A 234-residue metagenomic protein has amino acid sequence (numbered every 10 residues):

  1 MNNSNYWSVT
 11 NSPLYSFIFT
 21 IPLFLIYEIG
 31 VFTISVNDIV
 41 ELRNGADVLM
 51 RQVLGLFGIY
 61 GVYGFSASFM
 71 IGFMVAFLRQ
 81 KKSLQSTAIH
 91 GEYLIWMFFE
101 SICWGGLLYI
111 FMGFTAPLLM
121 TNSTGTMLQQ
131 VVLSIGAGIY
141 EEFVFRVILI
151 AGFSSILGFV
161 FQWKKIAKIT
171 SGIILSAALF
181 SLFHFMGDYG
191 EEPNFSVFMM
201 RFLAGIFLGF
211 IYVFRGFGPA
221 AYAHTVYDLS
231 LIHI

Functional and structural regions predicted by a protein language model:
Y6-P13, T20, R51-G61, S83-L107 (+1 more regions): Interfacial transmembrane-helix boundary/kink motif in multi-pass membrane proteins
T20-V40: Alpha-helical transmembrane segments of multi-pass membrane proteins
I39-G55: Perimembrane loop-to-helix junctions flanking transmembrane segments
Y63-A76, F143-A151, G209, F217: Hydrophobic cores of alpha-helical transmembrane segments in multi-pass inner/ER membrane proteins, independent
M97-F114, K168-M186: Small-polar-interrupted transmembrane alpha-helices in polytopic inner-membrane proteins
N122-G172: Function-critical hydrophobic alpha-helical transmembrane segments in multi-pass membrane proteins
F185-R201: Interfacial helix-loop-helix junctions of multi-pass membrane proteins
I232-I234: Conserved small/polar residues in nucleotide/adenosyl-binding loops
